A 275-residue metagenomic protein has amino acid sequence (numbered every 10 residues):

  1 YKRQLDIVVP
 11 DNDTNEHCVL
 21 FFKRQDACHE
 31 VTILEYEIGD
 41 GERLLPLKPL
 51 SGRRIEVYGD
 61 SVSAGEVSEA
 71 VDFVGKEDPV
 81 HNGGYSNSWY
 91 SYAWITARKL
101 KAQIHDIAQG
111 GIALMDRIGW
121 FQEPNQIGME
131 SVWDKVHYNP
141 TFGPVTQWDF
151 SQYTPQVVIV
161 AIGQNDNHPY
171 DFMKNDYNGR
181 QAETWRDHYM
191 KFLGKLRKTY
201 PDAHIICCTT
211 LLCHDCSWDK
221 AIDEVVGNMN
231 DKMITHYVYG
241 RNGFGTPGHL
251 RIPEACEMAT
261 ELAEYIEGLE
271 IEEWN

Functional and structural regions predicted by a protein language model:
Y1-S88, E273-N275: N-terminal secretory targeting modules
Q25-A27, D78-N178, L212-C216, H249 (+1 more regions): Conserved SGNH/GDSL esterase-like catalytic core that processes O-acyl groups on lipids and polysaccharides
L45-K48, P144-T154, G194-T199, I271-W274: Surface-exposed acidic, glycine-flexible loop patches that form ligand/cofactor-binding and adhesion interfaces
R54-Y58, S63, I104-A108, Q156-A161 (+2 more regions): Structural recognition of the beta-strand scaffold that forms the well-ordered cores of secreted hydrolase catalytic
S63, K101, H105, G163 (+4 more regions): Sec-exported extracytoplasmic/periplasmic mature domains
W185, Y189, A255: Aromatic/hydrophobic pocket-lining residues that form the small-molecule binding cavity in soluble enzyme cores
Y189-L193, I222-D223: Generic structural signal for well-ordered alpha-helices, preferentially at hydrophobic/aromatic core positions
H204-N275: Extracellular serine-dependent O-acyl
